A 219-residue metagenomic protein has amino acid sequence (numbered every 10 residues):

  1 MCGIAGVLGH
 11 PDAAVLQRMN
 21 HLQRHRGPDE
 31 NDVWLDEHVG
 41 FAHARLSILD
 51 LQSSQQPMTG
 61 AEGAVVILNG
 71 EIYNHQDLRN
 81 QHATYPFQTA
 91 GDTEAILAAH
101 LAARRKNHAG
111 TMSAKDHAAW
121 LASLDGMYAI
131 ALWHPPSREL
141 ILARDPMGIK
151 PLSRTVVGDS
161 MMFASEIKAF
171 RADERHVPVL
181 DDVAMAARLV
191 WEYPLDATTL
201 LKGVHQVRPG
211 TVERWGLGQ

Functional and structural regions predicted by a protein language model:
M1-Q219: Cysteine-centered catalytic environments shared across enzyme families
